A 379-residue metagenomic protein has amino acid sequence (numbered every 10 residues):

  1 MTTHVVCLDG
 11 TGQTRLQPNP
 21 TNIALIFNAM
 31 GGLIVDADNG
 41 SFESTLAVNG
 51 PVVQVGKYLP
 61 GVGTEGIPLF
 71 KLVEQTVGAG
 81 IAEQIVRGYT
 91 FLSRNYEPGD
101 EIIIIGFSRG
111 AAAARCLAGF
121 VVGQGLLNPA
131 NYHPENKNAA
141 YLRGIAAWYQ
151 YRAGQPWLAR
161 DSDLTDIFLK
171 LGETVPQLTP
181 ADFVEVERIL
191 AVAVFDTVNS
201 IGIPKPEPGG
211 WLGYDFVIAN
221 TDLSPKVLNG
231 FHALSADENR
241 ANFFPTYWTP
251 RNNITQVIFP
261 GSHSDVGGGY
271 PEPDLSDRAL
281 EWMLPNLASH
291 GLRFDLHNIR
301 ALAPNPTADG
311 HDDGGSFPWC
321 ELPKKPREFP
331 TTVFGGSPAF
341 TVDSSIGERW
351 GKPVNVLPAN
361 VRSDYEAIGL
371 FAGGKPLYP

Functional and structural regions predicted by a protein language model:
M1-P379: Active-site- or binding-pocket-proximal scaffold segments within functional domains
